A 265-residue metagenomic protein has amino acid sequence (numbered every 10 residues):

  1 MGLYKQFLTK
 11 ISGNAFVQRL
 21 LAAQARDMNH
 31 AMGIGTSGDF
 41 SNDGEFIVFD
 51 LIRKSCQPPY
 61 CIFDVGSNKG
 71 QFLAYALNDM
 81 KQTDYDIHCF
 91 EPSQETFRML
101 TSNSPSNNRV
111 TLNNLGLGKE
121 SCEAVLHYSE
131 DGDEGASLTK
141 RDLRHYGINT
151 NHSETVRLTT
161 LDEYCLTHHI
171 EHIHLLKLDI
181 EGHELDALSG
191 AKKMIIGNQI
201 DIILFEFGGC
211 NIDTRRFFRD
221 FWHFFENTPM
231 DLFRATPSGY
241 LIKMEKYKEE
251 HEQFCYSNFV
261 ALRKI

Functional and structural regions predicted by a protein language model:
M1-I265: Phosphate/nucleotide-binding beta-alpha loop and adjacent structural elements of enzyme active sites
